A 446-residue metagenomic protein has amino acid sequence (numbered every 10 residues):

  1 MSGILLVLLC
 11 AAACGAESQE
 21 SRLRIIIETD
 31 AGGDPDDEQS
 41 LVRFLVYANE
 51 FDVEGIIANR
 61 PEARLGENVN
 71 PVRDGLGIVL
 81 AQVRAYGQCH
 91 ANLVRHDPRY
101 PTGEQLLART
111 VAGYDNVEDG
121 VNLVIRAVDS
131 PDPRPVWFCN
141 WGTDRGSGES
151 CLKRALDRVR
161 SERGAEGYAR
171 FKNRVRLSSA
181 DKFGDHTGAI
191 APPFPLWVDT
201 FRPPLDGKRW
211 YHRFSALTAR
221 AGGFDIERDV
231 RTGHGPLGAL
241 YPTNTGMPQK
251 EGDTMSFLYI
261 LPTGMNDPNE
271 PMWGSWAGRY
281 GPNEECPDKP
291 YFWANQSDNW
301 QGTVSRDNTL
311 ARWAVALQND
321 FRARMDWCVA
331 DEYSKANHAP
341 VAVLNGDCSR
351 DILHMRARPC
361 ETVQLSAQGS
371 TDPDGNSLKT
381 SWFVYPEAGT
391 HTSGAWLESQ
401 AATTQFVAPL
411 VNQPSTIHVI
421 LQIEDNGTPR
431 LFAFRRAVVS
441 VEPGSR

Functional and structural regions predicted by a protein language model:
S2-A11: Bacterial N-terminal signal peptides
A16-Q364, Q368-H391, Q405, P414: N-terminal acidic, glycine/proline-rich low-complexity segments
A395-Q400: Short beta-strand segments within Ig-like beta-sandwich modules, predominantly Fibronectin type-III
A401-V411: Signal that preferentially marks extracellular ectodomain short beta-strand elements of beta-sandwich modules
E424-R430: Short, solvent-exposed loop/turn segments at the edges of extracellular beta-sandwich modules
R430-A437: Extracellular and select intracellular beta-sandwich modules with Ser/Thr-enriched, small-residue motifs on
S440-R446: Extracellular interdomain linker/stem segments of modular secreted and single-pass surface proteins
